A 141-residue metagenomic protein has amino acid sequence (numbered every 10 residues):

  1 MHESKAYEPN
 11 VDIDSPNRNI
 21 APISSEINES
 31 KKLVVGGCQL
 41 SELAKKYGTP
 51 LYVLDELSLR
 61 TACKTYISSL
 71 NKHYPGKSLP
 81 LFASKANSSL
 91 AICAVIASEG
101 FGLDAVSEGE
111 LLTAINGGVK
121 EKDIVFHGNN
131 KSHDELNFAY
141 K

Functional and structural regions predicted by a protein language model:
M1-K141: A charged N-terminal "starter" segment
